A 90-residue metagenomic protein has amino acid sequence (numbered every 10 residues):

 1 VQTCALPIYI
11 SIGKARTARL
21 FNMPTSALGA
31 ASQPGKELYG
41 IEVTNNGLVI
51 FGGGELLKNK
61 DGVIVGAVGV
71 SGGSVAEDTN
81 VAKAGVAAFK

Functional and structural regions predicted by a protein language model:
V1, I12-G13, A87-K90: Tandem CBS (Cystathionine beta-synthase) repeat/Bateman regulatory domains
Q2-L6: Short, small-residue-biased leader/transition segments that mark boundaries at the very start of proteins
Y9-E42: Regulatory sensory and allosteric helical modules in signal-transduction proteins and certain transcription factors
G35-K90: C-terminal binding/interaction regions
